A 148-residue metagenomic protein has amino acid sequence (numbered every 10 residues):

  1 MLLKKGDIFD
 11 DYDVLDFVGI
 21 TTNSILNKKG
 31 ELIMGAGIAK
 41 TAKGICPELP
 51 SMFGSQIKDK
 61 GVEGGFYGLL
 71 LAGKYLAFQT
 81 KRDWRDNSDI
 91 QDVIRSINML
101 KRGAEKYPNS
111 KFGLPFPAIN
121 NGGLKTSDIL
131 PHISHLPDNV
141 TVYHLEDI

Functional and structural regions predicted by a protein language model:
M1-I148: Macrodomain-like recognition of ADP-ribose-binding/processing modules
